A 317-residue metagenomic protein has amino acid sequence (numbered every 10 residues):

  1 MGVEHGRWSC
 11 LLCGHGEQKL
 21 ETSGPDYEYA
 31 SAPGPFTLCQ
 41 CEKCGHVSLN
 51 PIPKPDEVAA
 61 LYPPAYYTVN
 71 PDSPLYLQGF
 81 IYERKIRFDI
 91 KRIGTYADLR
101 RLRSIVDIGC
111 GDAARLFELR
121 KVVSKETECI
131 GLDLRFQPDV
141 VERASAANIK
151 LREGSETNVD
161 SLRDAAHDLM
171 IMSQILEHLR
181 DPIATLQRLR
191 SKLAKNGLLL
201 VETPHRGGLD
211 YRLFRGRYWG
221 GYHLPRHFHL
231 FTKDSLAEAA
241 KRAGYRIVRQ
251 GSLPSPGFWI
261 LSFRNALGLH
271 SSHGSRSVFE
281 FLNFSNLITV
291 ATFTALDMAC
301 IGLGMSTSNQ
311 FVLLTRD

Functional and structural regions predicted by a protein language model:
M1-S173, I183-L186, S252-L253, N286 (+1 more regions): Conserved N-terminal segment of class I S-adenosyl-L-methionine
G2-W8, G24-P33, S252-D317: A C-terminal cap/extension of S-adenosyl-L-methionine-dependent methyltransferases that defines the acceptor-substrate
S9-K19, K233-G251, T289: A SAM-dependent methyltransferase catalytic signature shared across enzymes that methylate proteins
T68-P74, R215-H223, F263-S272: Short glycine/proline- and charge-enriched loop/turn segments that cap or connect secondary-structure elements
Q174-H178: A short His-aromatic
R180-A184, Y211: Short N-terminal helix/helix-N-cap motif within the alpha/beta-hydrolase-1
I183-L198: A short glycine-rich, Lys/Arg-flanked "PGG" loop and its adjoining helix->strand segment in the class I
V201-H229, D234-A239, N265: Short, glycine-/aromatic-enriched active-site segment of Class I SAM-dependent methyltransferases
